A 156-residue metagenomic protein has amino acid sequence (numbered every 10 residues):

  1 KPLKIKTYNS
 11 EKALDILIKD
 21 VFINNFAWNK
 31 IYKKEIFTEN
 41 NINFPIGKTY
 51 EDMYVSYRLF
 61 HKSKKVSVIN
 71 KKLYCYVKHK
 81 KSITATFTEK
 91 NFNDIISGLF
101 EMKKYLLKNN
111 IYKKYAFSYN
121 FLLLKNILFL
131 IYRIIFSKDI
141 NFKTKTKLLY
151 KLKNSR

Functional and structural regions predicted by a protein language model:
K1-S67, K78-F87: Donor-binding/catalytic cores of nucleotide-activated saccharide and glycerol-phosphate transferases/polymerases
N70: A cytosolic small-molecule/anion-sensing beta-strand core signal
L73: Active-site-proximal structural segments of metal-dependent nucleotidyl cyclase/transferase enzymes
V77-R156: C-terminal subregions of glycosyltransferases and related glycan-biosynthesis enzymes
